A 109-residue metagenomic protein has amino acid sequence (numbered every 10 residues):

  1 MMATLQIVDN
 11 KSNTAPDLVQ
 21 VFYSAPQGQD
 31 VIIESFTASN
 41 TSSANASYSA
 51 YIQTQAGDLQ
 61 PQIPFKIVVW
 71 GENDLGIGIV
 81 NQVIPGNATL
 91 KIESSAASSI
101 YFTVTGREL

Functional and structural regions predicted by a protein language model:
M1-V31, S35, E93-L109: C-terminal interaction-tip segments
S35-T41: Short, well-structured hydrophobic secondary-structure segments
N40, T54, G106-E108: Beta-strand elements of well-folded, non-transmembrane domains
T41-S42, A96: Short, acidic/polar linear motifs in exposed loop/turn regions
S43-F65: Short, surface-exposed beta-strand/strand-loop-strand elements in extracellular ectodomains
I67-D74: Short proline/glycine- and polar residue-rich coil/turn motifs
D74-N81: Exposed aromatic-hydrophobic patches
N81-A96: Noncatalytic modules at the cell exterior or secretory-pathway interfaces, chiefly beta-strand-rich lectin/adhesion
